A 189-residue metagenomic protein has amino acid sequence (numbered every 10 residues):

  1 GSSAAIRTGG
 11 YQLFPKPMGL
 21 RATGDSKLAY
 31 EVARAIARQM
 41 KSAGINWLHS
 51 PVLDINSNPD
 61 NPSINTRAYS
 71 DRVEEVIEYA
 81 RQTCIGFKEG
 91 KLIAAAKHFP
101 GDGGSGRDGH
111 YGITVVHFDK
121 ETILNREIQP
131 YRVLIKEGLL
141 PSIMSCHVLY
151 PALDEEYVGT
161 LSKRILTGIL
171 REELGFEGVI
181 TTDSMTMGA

Functional and structural regions predicted by a protein language model:
G1-Q12, A29-N56, V76-G101: Glycine-rich, aromatic-flanked loop segments that form ligand/cofactor-binding clefts across common enzyme folds
Y11-P15, W47-Y69, A94-V116, Y157: Short glycine/serine-rich loop/turn segments
P17, I36, I64, E89 (+1 more regions): Alpha-helical hydrophobic/aromatic positions enriched in membrane-embedded helices and signal peptides
P17-Y30, S63-E74, V116-D119, D154-E156: Second-shell loop/turn segments in exported
E75-A189: Second-shell residues forming the walls of enzyme active-site clefts
